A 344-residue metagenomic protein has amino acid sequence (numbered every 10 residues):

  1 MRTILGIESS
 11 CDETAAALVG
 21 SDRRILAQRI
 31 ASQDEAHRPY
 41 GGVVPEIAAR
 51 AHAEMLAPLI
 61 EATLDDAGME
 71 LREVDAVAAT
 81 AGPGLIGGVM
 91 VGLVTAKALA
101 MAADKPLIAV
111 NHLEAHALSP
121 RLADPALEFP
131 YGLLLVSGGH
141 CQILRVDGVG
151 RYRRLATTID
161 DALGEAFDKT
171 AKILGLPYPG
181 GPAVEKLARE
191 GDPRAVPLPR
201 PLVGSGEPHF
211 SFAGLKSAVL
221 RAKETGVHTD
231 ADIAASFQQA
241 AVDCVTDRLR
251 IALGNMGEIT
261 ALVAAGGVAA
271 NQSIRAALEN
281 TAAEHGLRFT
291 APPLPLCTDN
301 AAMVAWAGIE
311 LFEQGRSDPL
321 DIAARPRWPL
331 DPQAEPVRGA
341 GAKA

Functional and structural regions predicted by a protein language model:
M1, A109-G132, A307: Conserved phosphate-binding catalytic cores of ATP/NTP-utilizing and phosphoryl-transfer enzymes
R2, S9-S10, A17, A27-Q28 (+6 more regions): A short helix-loop
R2-E73, A79-P83, H112: N-terminal beta-alpha supersecondary unit
E70, K186-L262, N271-H285, F312 (+1 more regions): A contiguous, well-structured pocket-lining segment that forms one wall/lid of small-molecule binding clefts in soluble
E70-A81, E258-V268, T290-P293: Short glycine-rich phosphate-binding loop at a beta-alpha junction
A79-A103, Q272-N280: Short Gly/Thr/Asp-enriched flexible loops that form oxyanion-binding sites at enzyme active sites
A109-V110, A261, L278-M303, D318: Conserved phosphate-binding/catalytic loops in two-lobed NTP-binding clefts
S119, P292-L330: Glycine-rich phosphate-binding/hydrolytic loop that grips phosphoryl groups
